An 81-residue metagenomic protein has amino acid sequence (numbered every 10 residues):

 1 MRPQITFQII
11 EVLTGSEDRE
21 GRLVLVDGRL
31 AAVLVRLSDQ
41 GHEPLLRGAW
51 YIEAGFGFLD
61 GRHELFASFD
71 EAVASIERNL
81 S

Functional and structural regions predicted by a protein language model:
M1-L30: Negatively charged, low-complexity tracts enriched in Asp/Glu with abundant Ser/Thr
M1-R2, E77-S81: Short intrinsically disordered terminal tails
V33-R62, N79-S81: Short aromatic-glycine-(Arg/Gly/Cys) micro-motifs in beta-strand/loop hairpins
S68-E71: Alpha-helix N-cap recognition
A74: Replace "anionic and nucleotidyl ligands
